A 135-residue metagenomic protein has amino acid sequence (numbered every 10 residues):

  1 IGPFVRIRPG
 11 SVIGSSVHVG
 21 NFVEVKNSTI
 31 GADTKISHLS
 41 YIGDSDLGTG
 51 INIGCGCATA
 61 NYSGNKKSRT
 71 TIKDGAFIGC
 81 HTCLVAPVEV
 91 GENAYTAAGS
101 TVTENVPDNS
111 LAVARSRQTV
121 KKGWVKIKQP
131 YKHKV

Functional and structural regions predicted by a protein language model:
G2-V12, H18-V135: Glycine-rich hexapeptide-repeat left-handed beta-helix
